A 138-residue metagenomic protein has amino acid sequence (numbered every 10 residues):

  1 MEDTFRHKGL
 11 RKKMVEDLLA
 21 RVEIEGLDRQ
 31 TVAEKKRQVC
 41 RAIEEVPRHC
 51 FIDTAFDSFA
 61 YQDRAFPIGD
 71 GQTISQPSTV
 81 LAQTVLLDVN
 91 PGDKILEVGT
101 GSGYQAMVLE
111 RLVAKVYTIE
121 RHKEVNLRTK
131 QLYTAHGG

Functional and structural regions predicted by a protein language model:
M1-A55: N-terminal auxiliary segments of SAM/dcSAM-dependent transferases
K13, A82, R128: Alpha-helical scaffold segments in soluble metabolic enzymes
A20, I24-E25, Q62-R64, I74-D93: Conserved alpha-helix/loop element of class I SAM-dependent methyltransferases that forms part of the SAM/SAH-binding
R48-V80: Class I S-adenosylmethionine
L86-G138: Conserved nucleotide-cofactor-binding alpha/beta core module
